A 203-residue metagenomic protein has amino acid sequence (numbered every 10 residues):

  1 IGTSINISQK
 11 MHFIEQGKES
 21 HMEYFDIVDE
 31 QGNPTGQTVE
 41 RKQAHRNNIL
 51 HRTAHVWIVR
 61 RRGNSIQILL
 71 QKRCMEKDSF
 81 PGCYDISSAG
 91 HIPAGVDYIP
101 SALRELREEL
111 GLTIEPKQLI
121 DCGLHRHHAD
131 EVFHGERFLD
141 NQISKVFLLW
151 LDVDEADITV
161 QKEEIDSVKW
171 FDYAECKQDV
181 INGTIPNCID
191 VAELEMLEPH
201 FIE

Functional and structural regions predicted by a protein language model:
I1, I5-H21: Short, Lys/Arg-enriched N-terminal segments with co-localized hydrophobic residues within the first ~10-30 amino acids
I14-S20, K42, G82-Y84, S88 (+2 more regions): Nudix hydrolase/Nudix homology domain
H21-G63: Acidic, metal-coordinating catalytic segment for phosphate/diphosphate chemistry, firing primarily on the Nudix
Q43-T53, S65-R104, E108: Conserved Nudix-box catalytic region and its N-terminal flanking loop in Nudix hydrolases and closely related
R61-Q67, E136: Short, solvent-exposed loop/turn segments that connect beta-strands within catalytic domains and beta-strand-rich
T113-G123: A short coil-to-beta-strand element that immediately follows conserved catalytic motifs
